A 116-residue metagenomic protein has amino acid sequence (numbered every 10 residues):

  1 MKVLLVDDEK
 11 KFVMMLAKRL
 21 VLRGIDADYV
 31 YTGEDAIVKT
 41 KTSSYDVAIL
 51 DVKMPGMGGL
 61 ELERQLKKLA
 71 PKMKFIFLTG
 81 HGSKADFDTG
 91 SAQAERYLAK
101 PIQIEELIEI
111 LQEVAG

Functional and structural regions predicted by a protein language model:
K10-D28: Two-component/phosphorelay signaling modules centered on CheY-like receiver
Y29-V47: Acidic, metal-coordinating helix/loop segments flanking the phosphotransfer/catalytic sites of two-component signaling
T32, G58-L62: Acidic catalytic/metal-coordinating carboxylates
L50-D51: Active-site T/S-Asp motif of two-component receiver
M54: Receiver (REC) domain active-site loop signature in two-component systems and cognate sites in sensor histidine kinases
E61, G82-L98, E109: Alpha4 helix (beta4-alpha4-beta5 surface) of REC/receiver domains from two-component response regulators
I102-Q112: C-terminal output helix
